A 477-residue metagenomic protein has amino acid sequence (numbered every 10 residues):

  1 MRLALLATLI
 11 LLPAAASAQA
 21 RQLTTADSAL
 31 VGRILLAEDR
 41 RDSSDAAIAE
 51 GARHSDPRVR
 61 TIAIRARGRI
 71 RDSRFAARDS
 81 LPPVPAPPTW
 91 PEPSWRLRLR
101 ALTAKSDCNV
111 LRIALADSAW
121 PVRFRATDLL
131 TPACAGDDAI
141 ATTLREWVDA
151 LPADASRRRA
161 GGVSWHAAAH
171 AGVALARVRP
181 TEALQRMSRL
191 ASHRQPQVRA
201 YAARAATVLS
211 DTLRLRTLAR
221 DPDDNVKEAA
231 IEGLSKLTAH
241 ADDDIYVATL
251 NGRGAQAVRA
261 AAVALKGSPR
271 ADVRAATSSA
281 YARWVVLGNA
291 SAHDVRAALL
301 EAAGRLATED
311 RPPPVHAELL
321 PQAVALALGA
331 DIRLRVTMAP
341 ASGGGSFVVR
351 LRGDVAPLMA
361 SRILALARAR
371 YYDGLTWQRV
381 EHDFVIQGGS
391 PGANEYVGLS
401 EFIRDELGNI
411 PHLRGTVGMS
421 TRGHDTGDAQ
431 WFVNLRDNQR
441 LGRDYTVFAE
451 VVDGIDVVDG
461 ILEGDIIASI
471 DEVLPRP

Functional and structural regions predicted by a protein language model:
R2-A7: Sec-dependent signal peptide recognition, specifically the positively charged N-region followed immediately by
L9-A18: Hydrophobic h-region of N-terminal signal peptides that target proteins for export in Gram-negative bacteria
A18-E50, P57-I64, G68-R69: N-terminal leader/linker segments that initiate helical-solenoid repeat arrays
T24-L30, P57-R58, W95-R96, W120-P121 (+8 more regions): Alpha-helix N-cap/helix-start positions at coil->helix boundaries
D27-I34, T61, W95-L99, F124 (+8 more regions): Alpha-solenoid HEAT/ARM repeat scaffold
L35-E38, G68, L99, T103-S106 (+8 more regions): Structural signature of alpha-helical solenoid repeat scaffolds
R41-R53, R71-P88, K105-A116, A135-R158 (+5 more regions): Amphipathic alpha-helical scaffolding segments comprising HEAT/armadillo-like alpha-solenoid repeats
A248, G252-Q256, V263-P477: Cyclophilin-like peptidyl-prolyl cis-trans isomerases
